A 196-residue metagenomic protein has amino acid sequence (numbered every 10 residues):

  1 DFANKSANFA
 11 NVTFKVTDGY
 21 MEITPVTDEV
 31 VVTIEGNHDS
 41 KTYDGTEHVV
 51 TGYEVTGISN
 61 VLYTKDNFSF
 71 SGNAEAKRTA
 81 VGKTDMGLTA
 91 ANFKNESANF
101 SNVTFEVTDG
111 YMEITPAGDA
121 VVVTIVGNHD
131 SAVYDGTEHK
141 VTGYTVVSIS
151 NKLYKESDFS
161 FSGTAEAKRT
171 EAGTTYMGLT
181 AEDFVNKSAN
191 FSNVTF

Functional and structural regions predicted by a protein language model:
D1-F196: Solvent-exposed beta-strand/loop surfaces, strongest in extracytoplasmic domains of secreted and cell-surface proteins
